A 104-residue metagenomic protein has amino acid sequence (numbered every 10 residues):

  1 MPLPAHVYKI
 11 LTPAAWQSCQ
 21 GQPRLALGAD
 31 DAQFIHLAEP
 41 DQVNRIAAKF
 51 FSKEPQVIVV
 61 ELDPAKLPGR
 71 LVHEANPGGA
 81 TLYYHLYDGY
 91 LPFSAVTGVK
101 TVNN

Functional and structural regions predicted by a protein language model:
P2-N104: Conserved, structured core segments of small domains
